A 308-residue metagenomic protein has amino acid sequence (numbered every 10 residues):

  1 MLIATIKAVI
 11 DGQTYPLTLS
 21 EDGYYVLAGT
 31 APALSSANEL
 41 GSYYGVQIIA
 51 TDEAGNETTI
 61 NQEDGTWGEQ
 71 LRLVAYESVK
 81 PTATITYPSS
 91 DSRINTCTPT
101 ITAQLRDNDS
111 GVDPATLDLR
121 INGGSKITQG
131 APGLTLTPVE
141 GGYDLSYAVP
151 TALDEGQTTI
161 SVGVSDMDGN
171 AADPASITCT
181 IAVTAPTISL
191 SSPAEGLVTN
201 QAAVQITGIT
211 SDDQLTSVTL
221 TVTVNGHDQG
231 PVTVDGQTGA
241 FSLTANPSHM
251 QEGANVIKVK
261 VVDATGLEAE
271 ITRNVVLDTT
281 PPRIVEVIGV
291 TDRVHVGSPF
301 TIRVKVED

Functional and structural regions predicted by a protein language model:
M1-I3, D107-P114, S211-V218, E307-D308: Extracellular acidic loop/turn motifs
T14-D22, T128-L136, Q229-G236: Short, surface-exposed loop motifs enriched in S/T, G, D/E and P with embedded aromatic residues
E21-A33, T137-Y147, G236-T244: Aromatic sugar-binding surface patches on proteins that engage polysaccharides or sugar-phosphate polymers
P32-Y43, V149-Q157, N246-A254: Surface-exposed, short loops/turns at beta-strand junctions within beta-sandwich domains
G65-T84, I177-S189, R273-P282: Flexible, low-complexity linkers/stalks enriched in Thr/Pro that connect modular domains
D91-C97, E195-A202, D292-S298: Short, solvent-exposed loop/linker segments at the N-terminal edge of repeated beta-sheet extracellular domains
